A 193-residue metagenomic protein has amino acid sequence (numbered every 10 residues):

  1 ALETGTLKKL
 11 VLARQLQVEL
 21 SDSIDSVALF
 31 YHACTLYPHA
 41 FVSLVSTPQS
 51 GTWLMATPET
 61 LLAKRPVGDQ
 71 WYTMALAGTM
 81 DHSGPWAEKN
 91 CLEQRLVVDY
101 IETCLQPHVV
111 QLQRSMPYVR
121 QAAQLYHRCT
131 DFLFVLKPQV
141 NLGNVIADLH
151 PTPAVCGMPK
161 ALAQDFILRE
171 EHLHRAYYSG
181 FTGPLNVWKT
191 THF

Functional and structural regions predicted by a protein language model:
L10, F41-V45, A176-G183: A short glycine-rich, hydrophobically flanked beta-strand micro-motif that places a catalytic Asp/Glu for divalent metal
V11-Q15, Q106, V187: Short hydrophobic alpha-helical segments that form membrane-spanning helices or hydrophobic packing faces of helical
R14-L96, K189-F193: An anion-binding catalytic pocket shared by soluble metabolic enzymes
Q15-L16, T47-W53, E102, P117-L125 (+1 more regions): A glycine-rich phosphate-binding loop feature that marks nucleotide/adenosyl-phosphate handling sites
V18-E19, Y72-L168: Contiguous alpha-helical scaffold segments within structured protein domains that host functional hotspots
C156-L162, F166-F193: Glycine-rich, small/acidic residue-mixed loop/short-helix segments
